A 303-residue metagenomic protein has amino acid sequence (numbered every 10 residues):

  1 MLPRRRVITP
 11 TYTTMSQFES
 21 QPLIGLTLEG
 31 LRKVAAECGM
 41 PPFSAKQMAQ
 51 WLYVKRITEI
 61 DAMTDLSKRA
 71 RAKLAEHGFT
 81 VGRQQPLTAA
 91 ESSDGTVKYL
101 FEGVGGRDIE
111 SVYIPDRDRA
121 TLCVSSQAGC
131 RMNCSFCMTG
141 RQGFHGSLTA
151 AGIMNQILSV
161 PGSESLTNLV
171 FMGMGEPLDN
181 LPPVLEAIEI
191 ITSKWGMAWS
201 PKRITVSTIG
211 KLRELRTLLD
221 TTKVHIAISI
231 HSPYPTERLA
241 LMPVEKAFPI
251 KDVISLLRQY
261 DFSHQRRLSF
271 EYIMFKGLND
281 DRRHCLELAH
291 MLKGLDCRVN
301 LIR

Functional and structural regions predicted by a protein language model:
R4-R6: Basic polycationic patches enriched in arginine
I8-A120: Flexible, acidic/Gly-rich N-terminal and inter-domain linker regions that tether and position cofactor-handling modules
Y113, V124-A128, M138, I157 (+3 more regions): Short, structured patches in soluble enzyme cores that scaffold and shape functional sites
P115-G152: Canonical Radical SAM [4Fe-4S] cluster-binding loop centered on the CxxxCxxC motif and its immediate flanking residues
A151, N155-S163: Ferredoxin-type iron-sulfur electron-transfer modules in oxidoreductases and energy-metabolism complexes
P161-N168, G173-R303: Conserved AdoMet/S-adenosylmethionine-binding subsite of the radical SAM
